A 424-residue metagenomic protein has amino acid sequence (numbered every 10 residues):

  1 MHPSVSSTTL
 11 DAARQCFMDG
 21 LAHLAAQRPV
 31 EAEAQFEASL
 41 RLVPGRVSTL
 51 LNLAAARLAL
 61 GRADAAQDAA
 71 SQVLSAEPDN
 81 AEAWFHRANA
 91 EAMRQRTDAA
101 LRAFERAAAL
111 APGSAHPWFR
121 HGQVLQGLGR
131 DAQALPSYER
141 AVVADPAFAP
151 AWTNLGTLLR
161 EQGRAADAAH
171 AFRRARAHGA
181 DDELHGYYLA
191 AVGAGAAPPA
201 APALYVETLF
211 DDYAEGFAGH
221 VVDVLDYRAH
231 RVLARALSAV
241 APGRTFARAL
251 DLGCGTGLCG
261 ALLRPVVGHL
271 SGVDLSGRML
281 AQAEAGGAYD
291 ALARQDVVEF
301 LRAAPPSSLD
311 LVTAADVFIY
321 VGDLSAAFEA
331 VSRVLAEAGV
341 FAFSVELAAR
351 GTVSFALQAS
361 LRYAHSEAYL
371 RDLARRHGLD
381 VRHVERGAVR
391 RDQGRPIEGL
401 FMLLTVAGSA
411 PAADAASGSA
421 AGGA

Functional and structural regions predicted by a protein language model:
A13, V47-S48, A81-E82, A115-H116 (+2 more regions): Helix-start (N-cap) detector for alpha-helical repeat units in TPR-like alpha-solenoids, especially tetratricopeptide
L24, L51, L58, F85 (+4 more regions): Position-specific recognition of the canonical hydrophobic site in helix A of tetratricopeptide repeat
L250, C254-L301: Class I SAM-dependent methyltransferase SAM/SAH-binding core
R302-V312: A short acidic, Gly/Pro-enriched loop at the edge of an enzyme's catalytic core that lines a small-molecule cofactor
S325-V340: A short glycine-rich, Lys/Arg-flanked "PGG" loop and its adjoining helix->strand segment in the class I
F343-R362: Short, glycine-/aromatic-enriched active-site segment of Class I SAM-dependent methyltransferases
